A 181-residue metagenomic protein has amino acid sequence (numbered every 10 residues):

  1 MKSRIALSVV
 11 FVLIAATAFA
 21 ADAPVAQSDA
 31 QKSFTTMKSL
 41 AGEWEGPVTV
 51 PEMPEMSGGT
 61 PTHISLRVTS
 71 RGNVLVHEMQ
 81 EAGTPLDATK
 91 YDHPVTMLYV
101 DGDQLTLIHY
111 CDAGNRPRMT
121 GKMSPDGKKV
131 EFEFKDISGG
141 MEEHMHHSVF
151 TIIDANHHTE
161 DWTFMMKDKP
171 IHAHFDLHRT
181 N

Functional and structural regions predicted by a protein language model:
M1-L7: Bacterial N-terminal signal peptides that target proteins for export
S8-T17: Bacterial N-terminal signal peptides
A21-N181: Hydrophobic small-molecule pocket/channel-lining residues, especially in calycin-type beta-barrels
